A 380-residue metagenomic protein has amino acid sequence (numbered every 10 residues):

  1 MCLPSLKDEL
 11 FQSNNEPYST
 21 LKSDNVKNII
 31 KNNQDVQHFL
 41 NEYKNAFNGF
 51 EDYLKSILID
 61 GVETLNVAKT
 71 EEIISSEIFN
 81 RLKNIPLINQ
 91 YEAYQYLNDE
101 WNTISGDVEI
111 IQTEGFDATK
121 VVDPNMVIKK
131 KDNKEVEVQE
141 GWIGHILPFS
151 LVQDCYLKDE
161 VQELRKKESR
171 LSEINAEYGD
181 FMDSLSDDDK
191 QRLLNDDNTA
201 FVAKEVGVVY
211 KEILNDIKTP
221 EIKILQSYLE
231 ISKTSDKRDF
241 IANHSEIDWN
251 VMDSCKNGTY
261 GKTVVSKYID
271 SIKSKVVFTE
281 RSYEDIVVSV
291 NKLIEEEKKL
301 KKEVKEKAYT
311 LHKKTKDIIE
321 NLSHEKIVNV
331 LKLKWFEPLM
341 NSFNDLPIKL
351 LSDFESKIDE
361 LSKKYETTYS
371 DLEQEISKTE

Functional and structural regions predicted by a protein language model:
M1-E380: Accessory (non-catalytic) regions of SAM-dependent nucleic-acid methyltransferases and partner specificity/recognition
